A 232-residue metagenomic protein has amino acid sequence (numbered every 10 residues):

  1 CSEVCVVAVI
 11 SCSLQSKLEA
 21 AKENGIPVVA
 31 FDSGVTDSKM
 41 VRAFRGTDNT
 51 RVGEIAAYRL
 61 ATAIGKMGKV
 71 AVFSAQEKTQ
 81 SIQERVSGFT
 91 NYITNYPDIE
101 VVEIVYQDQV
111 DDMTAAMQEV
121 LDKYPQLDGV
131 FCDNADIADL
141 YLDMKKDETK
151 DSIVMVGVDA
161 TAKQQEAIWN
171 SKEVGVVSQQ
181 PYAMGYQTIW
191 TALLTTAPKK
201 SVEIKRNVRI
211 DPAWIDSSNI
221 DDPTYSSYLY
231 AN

Functional and structural regions predicted by a protein language model:
S2-E23, V28, F89, V102 (+1 more regions): Hydrophobic alpha-helical
E3, A8, R42-A43, K69-E77: Short beta-strand segments enriched in small/hydrophobic residues
C12-R51, K69, T161-V174: Flexible loop/hinge segments that line or gate small-molecule binding clefts
M40-T47, Q76-T79, V102-V105, Q126-D128 (+1 more regions): Second-shell loop/turn segments in exported
R45-V70, M113-T114, A160-Q164, Q180-K200: Hydrophobic alpha-helical segments within soluble ligand-binding/sensing domains
V52-R59, Q80-E100, A116, L140 (+1 more regions): Short, solvent-exposed amphipathic alpha-helices that sit in or adjacent to ligand/effector-binding or catalytic
K69-S74, T90-V110: Short beta-strand elements in bilobed, periplasmic/extracellular small-molecule ligand-binding domains
Y92-Y96, Y186-N232: Hinge/cleft segment of the Venus flytrap/periplasmic-binding protein
